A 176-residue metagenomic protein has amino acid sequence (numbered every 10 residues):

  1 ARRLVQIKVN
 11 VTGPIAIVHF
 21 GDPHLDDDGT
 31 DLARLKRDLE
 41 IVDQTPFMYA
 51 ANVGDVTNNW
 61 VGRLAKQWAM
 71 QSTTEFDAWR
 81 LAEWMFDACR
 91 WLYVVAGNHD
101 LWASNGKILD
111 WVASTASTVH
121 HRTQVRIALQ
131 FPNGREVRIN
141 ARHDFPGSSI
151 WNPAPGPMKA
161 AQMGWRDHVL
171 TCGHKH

Functional and structural regions predicted by a protein language model:
V5-I7, V11-F20, L25-T123: Core catalytic region of metal-dependent phosphoesterases/phosphodiesterases, especially metallo-beta-lactamase-like
Q44-Y49, R90-Y93, S114-H176: His/acidic metal-ligating clusters that form di-metal
